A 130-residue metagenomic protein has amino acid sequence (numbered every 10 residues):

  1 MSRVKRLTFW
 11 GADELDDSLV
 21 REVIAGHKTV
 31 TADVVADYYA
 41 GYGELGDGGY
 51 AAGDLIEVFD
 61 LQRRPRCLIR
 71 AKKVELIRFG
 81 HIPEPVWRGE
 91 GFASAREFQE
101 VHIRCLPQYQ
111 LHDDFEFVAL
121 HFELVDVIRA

Functional and structural regions predicted by a protein language model:
M1-A130: Mixed-charge, low-complexity intrinsically disordered regions
